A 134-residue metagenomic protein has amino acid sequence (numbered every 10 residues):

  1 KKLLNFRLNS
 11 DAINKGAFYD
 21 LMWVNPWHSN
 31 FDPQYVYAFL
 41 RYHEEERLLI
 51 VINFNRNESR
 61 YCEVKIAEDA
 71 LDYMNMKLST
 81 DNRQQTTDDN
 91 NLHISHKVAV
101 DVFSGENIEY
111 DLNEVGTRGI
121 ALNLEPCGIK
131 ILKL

Functional and structural regions predicted by a protein language model:
K1-L134: Carbohydrate-interacting/catalytic domains
